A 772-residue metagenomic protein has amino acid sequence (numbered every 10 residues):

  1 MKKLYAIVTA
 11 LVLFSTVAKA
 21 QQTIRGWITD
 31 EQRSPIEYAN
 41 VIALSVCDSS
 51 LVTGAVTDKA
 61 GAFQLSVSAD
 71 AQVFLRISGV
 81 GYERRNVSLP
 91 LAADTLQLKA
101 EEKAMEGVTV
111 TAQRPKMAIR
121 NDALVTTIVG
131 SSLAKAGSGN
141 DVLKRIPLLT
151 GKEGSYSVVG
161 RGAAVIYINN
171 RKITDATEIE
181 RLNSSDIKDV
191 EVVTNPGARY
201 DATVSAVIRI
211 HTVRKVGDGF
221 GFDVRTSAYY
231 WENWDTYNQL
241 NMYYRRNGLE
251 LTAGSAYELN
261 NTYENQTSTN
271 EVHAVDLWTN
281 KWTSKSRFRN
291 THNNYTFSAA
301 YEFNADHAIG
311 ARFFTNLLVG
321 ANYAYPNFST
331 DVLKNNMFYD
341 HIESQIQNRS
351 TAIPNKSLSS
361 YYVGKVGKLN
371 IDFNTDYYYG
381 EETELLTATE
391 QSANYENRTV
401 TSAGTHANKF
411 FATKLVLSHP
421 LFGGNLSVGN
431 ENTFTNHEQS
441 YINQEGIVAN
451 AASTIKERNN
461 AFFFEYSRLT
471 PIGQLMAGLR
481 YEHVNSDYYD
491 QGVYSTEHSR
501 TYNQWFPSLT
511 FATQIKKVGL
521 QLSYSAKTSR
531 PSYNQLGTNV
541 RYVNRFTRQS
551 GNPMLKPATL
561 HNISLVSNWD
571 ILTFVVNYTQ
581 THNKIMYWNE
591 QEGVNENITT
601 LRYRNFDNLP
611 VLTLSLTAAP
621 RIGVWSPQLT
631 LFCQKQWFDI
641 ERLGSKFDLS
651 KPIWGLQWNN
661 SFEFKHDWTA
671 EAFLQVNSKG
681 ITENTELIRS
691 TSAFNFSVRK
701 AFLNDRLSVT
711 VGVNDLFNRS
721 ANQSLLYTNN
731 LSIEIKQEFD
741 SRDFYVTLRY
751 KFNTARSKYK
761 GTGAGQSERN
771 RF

Functional and structural regions predicted by a protein language model:
I42-L44, R76-Y82, A93-S132, G151-E153 (+2 more regions): Short, acidic, small-residue-rich periplasmic hinge/interaction motif at the N-terminus of Gram-negative outer-membrane
C47-A62: Short, acidic Ser/Thr/Gly-rich low-complexity loop/linker segments typical of extracellular and cell-surface proteins
S66, R145, R171-G197: Short acidic/polar hinge/loop motifs at secondary-structure boundaries that mediate gating or recognition
D94-K99, G107, G139-V142, A176-T177 (+3 more regions): N-terminal periplasmic accessory domains that precede and gate Gram-negative outer-membrane beta-barrel machines
H211-T226, N265, T269, N293-F297 (+6 more regions): Surface-exposed extracellular loop regions of Gram-negative outer-membrane beta-barrel proteins
H292-G320, I342-Q491, Q514-G519, L572-V576 (+2 more regions): Face-selective signature of the C-terminal outer-membrane beta-barrel domain
F410-K414, I455, N459-A461, K556 (+3 more regions): Outer membrane beta-barrel strand-and-loop segments of large Gram-negative receptors, especially TonB-dependent
T454-E457, E497-R500, T528-H582, T599-L612 (+1 more regions): Outer-membrane beta-barrel signature, preferentially recognizing the C-terminal barrel domain of Gram-negative
